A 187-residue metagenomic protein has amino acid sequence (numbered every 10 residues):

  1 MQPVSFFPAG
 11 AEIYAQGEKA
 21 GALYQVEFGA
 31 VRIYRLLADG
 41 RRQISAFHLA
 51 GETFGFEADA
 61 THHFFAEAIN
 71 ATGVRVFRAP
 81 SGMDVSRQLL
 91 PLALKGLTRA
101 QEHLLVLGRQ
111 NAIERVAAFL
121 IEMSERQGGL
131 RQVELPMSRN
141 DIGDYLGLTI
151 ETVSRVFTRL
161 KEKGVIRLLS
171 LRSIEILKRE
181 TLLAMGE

Functional and structural regions predicted by a protein language model:
M1-S5, L90-L92: A short glycine-rich, His/Asp/Glu-containing loop-to-beta-strand
Q2, A20-G21, V133: Short loop/turn microsegments at loop-to-beta-strand junctions
F6, A11-N70: Cyclic nucleotide-binding regulatory domains
V26, R78, S170: Histidine- and aromatic-rich ligand-binding microenvironments
I33, V76, E175-I176: Short hydrophobic/aromatic-rich beta-strand segments that constitute the beta-sheet cores of beta-sandwich/beta-barrel
I44-T98, E102: Cyclic-nucleotide recognition modules
D84-I150: Polybasic "coupling" helices that flank or enter modular domains
S124-E187: Phosphate-/nucleic-acid-contacting segments
